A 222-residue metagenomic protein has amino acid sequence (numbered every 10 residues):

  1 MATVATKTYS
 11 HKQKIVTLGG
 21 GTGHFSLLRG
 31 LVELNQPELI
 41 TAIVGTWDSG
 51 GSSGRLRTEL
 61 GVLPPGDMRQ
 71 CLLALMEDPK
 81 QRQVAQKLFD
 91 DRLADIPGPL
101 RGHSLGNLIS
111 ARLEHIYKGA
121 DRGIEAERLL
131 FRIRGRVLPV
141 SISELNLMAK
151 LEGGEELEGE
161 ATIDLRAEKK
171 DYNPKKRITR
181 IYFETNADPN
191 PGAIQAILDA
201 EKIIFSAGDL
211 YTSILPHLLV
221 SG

Functional and structural regions predicted by a protein language model:
A2-I15, R29-V32, E38-L39, S221: Non-transmembrane, aqueous-exposed alpha-helical and coiled segments at domain scale
V16-T17, I204-S206: Structural motif
L18, V32, A42-W47, R55: Gly/serine-rich nucleotide phosphate-binding loop at the start of the catalytic core of nucleotide/ADP-ribose-handling
G45-P174: Electropositive, gly/pro-rich neighborhoods at or near active sites that engage anionic ligands
T179-A193, L218-L219: Active-site glycine-rich loop that binds ribose-phosphate moieties when present
A200: An anion/phosphate-binding loop that grips the pyrophosphate of nucleotide cofactors and donors
D209-V220: Glycine/threonine-rich flexible loop motifs
